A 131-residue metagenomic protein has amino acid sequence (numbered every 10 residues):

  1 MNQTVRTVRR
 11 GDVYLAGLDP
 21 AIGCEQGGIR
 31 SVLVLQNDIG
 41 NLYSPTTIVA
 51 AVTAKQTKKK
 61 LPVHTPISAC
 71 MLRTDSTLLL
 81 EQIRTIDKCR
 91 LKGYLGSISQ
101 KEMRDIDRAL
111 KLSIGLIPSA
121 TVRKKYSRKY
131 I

Functional and structural regions predicted by a protein language model:
M1-I131: Conserved functional hotspots at enzyme active or ligand-binding sites that engage polyanionic ligands
